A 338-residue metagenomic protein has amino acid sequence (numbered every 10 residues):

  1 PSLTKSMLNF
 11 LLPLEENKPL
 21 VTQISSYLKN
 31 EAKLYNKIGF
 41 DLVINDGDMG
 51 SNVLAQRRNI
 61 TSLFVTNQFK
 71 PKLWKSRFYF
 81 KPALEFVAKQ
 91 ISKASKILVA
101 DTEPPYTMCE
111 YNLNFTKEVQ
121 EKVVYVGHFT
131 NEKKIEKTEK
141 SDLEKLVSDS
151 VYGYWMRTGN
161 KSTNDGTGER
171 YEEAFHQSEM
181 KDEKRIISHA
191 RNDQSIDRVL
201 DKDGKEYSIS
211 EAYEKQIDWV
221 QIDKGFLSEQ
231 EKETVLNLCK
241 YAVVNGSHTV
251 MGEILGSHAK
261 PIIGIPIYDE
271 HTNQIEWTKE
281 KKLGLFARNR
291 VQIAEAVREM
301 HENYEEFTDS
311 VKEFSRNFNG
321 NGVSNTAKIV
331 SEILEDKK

Functional and structural regions predicted by a protein language model:
P1-T22, Q216-W219: Conserved nucleotide-sugar phosphate-binding/catalytic loop shared by glycosyltransferases and other
E31-D48: Short N-terminal targeting/anchoring amphipathic segment
V43-D46, E229-Q274: A donor-sugar binding/catalytic signature common to diverse glycosyltransferases and related nucleotide-sugar
R57-H128: Active-site-proximal region of nucleotide-activated glycan assembly enzymes, centered on histidine/acidic-rich loops
N131-Y241, T272: Donor-nucleotide binding loops and adjacent catalytic segments primarily of GT-B fold Leloir glycosyltransferases
D269-A296: Change "using UDP/GDP/dTDP sugars" to "using nucleotide sugars
L285, R290, A296-F314, D336-K338: Conserved donor-nucleotide binding/catalytic region of nucleotide-linked donor-dependent transferases
N319-K338: C-terminal alpha-helical cap of glycosyltransferases
